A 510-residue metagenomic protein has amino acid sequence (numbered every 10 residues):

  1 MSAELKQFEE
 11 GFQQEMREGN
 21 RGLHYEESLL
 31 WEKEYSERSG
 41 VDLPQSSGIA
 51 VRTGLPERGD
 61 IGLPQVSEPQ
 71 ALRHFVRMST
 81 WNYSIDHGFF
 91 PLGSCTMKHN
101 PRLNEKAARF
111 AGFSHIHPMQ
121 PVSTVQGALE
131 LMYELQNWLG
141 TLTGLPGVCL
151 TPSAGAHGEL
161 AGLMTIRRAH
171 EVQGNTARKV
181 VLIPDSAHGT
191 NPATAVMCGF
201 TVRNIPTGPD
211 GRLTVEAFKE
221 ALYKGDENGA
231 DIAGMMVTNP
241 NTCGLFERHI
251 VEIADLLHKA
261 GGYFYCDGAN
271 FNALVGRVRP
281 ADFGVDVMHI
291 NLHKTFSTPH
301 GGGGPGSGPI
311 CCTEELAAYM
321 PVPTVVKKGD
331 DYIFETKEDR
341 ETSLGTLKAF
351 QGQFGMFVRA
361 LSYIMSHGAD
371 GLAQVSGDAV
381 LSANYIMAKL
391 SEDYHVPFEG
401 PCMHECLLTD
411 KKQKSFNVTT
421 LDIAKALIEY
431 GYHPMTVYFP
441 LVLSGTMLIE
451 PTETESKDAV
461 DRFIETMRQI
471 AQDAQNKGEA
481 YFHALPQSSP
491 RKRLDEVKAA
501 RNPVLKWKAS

Functional and structural regions predicted by a protein language model:
M1-P146, V278, K328-F350, F357 (+1 more regions): Non-catalytic terminal extensions of PLP-dependent enzymes
F90-M97, A156-E159, G189, G301-G306 (+1 more regions): FAD-binding core of FAD-dependent oxidoreductases, characterized by glycine-rich FAD pyrophosphate-binding loops
G127, H157-I333, T342, N417-V418 (+1 more regions): Conserved PLP-enzyme active-site core in the AAT-like
P146-P152, K179-I183: A short, small-residue-rich loop immediately preceding and capping a beta-strand
C149, R203-I205, M435: General small-molecule cofactor/ligand-binding pocket signal
P152, T207, V237-P240, L408-D410 (+1 more regions): Short glycine-centered, acidic/aromatic-flanked micro-motifs in structured strand/loop junctions that mark active-site
R168, V172, M197, K224 (+17 more regions): Short, well-ordered loop/turn and helix-capping segments at boundaries between secondary-structure elements and domains
